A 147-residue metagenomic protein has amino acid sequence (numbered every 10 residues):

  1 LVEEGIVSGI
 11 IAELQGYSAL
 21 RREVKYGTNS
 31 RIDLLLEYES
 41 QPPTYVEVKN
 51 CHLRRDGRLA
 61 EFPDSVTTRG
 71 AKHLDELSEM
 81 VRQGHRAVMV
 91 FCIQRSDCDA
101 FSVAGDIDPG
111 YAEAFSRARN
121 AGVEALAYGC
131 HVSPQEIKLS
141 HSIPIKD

Functional and structural regions predicted by a protein language model:
L1-R22: Acidic-basic catalytic patches of nuclease active cores, encompassing PD-(D/E)XK and other metal-cofactor nuclease
Y17, R21-V24, N29, L35-Y38: Accessory, non-ATPase domains that flank or precede helicase/AAA+ motor cores in DNA-metabolism machines
I32-D64, L77: Conserved catalytic cores of phosphodiester-cleaving nucleases, focusing on short active-site segments
P42, R86-V88, E124: Residues at the starts of beta-strands that form the adenosine-phosphate
Y45, M89-F91, A127: Structural beta-sheet core signal
F62-K72: A short acidic, glycine-rich active-site loop that binds or catalyzes chemistry on phosphate/adenosine moieties
K72-A87: Metal-dependent nuclease catalytic cores in nucleic-acid-processing enzymes, especially RNase H-like/related
Q94-D147: Domain-level recognition of nuclease-like catalytic cores that cleave nucleotide substrates
